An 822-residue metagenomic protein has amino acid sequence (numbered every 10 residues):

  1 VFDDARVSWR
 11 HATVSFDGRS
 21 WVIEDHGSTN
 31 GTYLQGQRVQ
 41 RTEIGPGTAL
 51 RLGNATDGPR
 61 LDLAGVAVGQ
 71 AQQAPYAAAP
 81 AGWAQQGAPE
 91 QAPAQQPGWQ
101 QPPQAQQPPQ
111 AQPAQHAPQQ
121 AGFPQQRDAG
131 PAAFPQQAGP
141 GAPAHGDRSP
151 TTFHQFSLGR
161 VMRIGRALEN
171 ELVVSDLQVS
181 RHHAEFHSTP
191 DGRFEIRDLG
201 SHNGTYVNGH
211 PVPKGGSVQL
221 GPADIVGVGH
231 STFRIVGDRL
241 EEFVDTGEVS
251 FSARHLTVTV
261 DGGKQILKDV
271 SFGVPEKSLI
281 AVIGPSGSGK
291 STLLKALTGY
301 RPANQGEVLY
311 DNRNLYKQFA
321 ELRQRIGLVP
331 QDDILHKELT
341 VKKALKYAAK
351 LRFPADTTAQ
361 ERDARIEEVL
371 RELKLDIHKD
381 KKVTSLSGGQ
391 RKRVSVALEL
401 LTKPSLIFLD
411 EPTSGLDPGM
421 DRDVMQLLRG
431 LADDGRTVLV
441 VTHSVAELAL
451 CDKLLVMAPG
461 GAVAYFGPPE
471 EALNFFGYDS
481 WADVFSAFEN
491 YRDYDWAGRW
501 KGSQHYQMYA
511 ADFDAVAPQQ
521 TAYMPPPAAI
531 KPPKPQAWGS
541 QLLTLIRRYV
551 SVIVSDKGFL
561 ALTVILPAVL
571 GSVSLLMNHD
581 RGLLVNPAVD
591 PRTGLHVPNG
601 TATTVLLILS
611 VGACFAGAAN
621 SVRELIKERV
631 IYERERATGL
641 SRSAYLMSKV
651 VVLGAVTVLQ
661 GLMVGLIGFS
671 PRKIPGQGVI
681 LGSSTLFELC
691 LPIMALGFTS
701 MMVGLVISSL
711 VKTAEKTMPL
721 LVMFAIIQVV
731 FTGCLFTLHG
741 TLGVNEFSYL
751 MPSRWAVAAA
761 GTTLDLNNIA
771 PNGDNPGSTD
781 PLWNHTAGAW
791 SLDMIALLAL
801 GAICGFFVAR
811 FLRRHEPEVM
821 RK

Functional and structural regions predicted by a protein language model:
V1-A55, Q95-P97, Q101-Q112, H116-Q120 (+1 more regions): Forkhead-associated
L34, V207-N208, G306-N314, L322: Conserved ABC transporter NBD signature motif
A105, R193-E195, H202-N203, V207-N208 (+12 more regions): Topological signature of polytopic alpha-helical transporters
T298: Helix-to-loop junction immediately C-terminal to a conserved catalytic motif
K337-P354: Q-loop/switch helix immediately C-terminal to the Walker
K346, K350, E361-H378: Conserved ABC ATPase "signature" region
E399-L400: ABC ATPase C-loop
Y478-W481, I553-K822: Membrane-spanning alpha-helical segments of multipass transporters and channels
